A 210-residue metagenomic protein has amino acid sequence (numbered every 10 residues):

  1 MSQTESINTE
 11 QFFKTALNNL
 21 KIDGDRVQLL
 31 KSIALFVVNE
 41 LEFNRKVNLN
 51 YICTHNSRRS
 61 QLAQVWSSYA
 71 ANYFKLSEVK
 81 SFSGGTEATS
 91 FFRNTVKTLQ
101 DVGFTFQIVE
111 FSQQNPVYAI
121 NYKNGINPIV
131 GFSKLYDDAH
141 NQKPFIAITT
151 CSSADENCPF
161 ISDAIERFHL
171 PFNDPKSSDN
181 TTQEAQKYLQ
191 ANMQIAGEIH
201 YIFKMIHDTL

Functional and structural regions predicted by a protein language model:
S2-L210: Short polar/charged helix/loop
